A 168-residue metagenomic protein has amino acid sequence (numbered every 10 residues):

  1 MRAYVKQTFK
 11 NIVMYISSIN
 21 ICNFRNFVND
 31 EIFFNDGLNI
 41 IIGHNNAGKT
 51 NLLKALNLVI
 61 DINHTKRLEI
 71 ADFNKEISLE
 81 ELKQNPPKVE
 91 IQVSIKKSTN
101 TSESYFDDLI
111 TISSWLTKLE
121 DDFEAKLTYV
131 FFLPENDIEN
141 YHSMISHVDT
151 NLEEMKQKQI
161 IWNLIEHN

Functional and structural regions predicted by a protein language model:
Y4-Q7: Low-complexity, intrinsically disordered or signal/transmembrane-proximal segments
F9-D61, D72-K83: Pre-Walker A-like glycine/lysine-rich segment at the N-terminus of P-loop NTPase domains
M14, F27, Q84-E90, D122-K126: A general secondary-structure signal for short beta-strands and their flanking turns/coil in non-transmembrane regions
N39, K96-N100: Conserved beta-strand elements of beta-rich interaction domains across eukaryotes, especially beta-propellers
N63-E69: Conserved coupling/switch loops of ABC nucleotide-binding domains, chiefly the family-specific signature
I70-K83, T99-N168: Glycine-rich phosphate-binding loops of NTPases
K88, S94-K97: Charged C-terminal transducer/switch regions of large nucleotide-driven machines
